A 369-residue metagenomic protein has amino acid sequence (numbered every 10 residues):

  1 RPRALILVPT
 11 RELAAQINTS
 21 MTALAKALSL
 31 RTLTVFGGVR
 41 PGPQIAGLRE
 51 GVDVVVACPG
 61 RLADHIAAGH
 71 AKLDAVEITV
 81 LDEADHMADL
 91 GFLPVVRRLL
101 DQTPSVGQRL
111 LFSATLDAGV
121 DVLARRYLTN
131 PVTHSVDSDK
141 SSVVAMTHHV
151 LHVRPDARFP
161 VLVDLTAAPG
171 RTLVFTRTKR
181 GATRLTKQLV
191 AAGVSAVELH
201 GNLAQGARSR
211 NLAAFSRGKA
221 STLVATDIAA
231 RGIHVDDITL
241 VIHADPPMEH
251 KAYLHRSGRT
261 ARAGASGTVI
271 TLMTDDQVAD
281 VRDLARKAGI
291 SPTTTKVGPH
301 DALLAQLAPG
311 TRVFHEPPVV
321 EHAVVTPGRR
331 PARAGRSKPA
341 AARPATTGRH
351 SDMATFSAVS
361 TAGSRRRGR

Functional and structural regions predicted by a protein language model:
R1-S29, L33-V35, V55-V56: Conserved P-loop/Walker A NTP-binding site and adjacent catalytic elements of P-loop NTPases
L5, L24, T32-V35, Q44 (+3 more regions): Interdomain coupling/hinge region of P-loop NTPase helicase/AAA+ cores
I6-V8, V56, L111, E198 (+2 more regions): Hydrophobic beta-strand core positions in alpha/beta domains
E12, R61, D85-A88, R97 (+1 more regions): Catalytic acidic motif of RecA-like/P-loop NTPases
T19, G37-I78, R98, A214 (+1 more regions): Conserved helix/coil segment N-terminal to the catalytic DExD/H
V55-C58, D82, V174, V224 (+1 more regions): Hydrophobic beta-strand scaffold positions of dinucleotide-using enzymes
E77, A192-S195, H200-Q205, S209-T222 (+1 more regions): Conserved RecA-like helicase motor core of SF1/SF2 enzymes
A191, R217, V235, E249-H250 (+1 more regions): Arginine-glycine-biased low-complexity disordered regions
